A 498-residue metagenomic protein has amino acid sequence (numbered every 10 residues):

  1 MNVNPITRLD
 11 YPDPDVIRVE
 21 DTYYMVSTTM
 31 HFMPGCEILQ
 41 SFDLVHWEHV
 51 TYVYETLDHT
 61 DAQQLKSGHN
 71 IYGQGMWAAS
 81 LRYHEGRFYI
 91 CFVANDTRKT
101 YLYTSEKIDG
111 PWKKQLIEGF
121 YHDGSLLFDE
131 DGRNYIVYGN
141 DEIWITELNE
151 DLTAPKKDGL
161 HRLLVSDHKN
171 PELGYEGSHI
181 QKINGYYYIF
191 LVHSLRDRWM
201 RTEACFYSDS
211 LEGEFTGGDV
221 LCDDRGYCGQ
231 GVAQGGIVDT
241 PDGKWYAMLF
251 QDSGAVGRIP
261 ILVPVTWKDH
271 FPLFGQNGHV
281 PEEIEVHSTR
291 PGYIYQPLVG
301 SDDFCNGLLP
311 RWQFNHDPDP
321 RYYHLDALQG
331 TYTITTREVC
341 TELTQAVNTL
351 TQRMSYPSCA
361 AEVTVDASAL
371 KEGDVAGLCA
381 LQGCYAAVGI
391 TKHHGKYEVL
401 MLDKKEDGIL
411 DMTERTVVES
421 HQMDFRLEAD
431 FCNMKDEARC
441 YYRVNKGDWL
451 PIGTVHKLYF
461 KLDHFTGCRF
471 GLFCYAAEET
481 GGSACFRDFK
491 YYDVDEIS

Functional and structural regions predicted by a protein language model:
M1-S498: Carbohydrate-active catalytic/glycan-binding domains of CAZyme proteins, especially the secreted or lumenal ectodomains
